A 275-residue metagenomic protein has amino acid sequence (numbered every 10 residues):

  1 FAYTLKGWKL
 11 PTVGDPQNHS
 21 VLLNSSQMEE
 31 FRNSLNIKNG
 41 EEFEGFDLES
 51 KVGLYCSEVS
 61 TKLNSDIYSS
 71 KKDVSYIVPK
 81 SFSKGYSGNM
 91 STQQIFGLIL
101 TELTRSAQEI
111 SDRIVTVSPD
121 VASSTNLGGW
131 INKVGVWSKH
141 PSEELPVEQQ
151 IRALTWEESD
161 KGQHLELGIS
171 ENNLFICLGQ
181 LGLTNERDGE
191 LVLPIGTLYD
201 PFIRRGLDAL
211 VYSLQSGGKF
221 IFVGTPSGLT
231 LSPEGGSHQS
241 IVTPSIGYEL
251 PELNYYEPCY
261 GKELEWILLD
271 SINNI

Functional and structural regions predicted by a protein language model:
F1-Y68, S240: Glycine/aspartate-rich loop-and-adjacent alpha/beta segment that forms the canonical ThDP
G45-I275: Thiamine diphosphate
